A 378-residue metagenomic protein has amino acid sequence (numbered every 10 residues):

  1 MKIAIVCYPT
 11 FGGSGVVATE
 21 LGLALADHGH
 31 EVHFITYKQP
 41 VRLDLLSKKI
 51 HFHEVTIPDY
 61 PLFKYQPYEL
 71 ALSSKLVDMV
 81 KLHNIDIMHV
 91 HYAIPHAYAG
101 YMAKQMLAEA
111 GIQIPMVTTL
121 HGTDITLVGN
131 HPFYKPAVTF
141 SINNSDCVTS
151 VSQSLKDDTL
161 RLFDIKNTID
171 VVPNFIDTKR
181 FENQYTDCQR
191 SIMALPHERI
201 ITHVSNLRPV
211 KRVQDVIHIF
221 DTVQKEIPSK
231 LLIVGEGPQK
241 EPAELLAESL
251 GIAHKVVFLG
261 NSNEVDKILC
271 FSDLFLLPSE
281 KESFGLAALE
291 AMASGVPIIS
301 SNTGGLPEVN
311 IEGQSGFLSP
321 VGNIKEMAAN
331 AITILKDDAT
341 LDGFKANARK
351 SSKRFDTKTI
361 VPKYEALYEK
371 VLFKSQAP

Functional and structural regions predicted by a protein language model:
I5-F11, L23-Y68: N-terminal strand-loop element at the rim of the active site of nucleotide-sugar-dependent glycosyltransferases
S154, F175: Carbohydrate-associated surface elements
E182-L195: A short helix/loop element that forms part of the nucleotide-sugar donor recognition site in Leloir-type
A194-K211, I217-F220: Conserved donor-binding/catalytic core segment of Leloir-type glycosyltransferases
N261, E280: Aromatic "clamp/platform" in nucleotide-sugar-dependent glycosyltransferases that forms part of the donor/acceptor
P297-S300, N310: Short hydrophobic beta-strand element within catalytic cores of glycosyltransferases and related nucleotide-activated
E312-G313, F317-I324, T333-D338: Conserved acidic donor-binding segment of nucleotide-sugar-dependent glycosyltransferases
E326, T333, T340-R354, K363-A366: A short, well-ordered alpha-helix in the C-terminal region of glycosyltransferases
